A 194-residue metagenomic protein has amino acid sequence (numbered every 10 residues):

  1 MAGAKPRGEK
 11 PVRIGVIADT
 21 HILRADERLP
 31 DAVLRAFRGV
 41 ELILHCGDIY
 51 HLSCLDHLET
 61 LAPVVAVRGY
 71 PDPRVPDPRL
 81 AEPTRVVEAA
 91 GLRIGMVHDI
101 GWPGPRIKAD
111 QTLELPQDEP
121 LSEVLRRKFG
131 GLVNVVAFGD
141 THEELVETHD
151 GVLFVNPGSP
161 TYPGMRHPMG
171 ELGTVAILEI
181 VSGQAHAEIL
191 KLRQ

Functional and structural regions predicted by a protein language model:
M1-V64, R79-P83, G91, T174: N-terminal active-site segment of His-dependent metallophosphoesterases
A2-P11, I17, V86-A90, V155-Q194: Binuclear metal-dependent phosphoesterase catalytic core
V16-A18, L42-D48, V65-Y70, M96-V97 (+2 more regions): Active-site neighborhood of phospho(di)ester-bond hydrolases with catalytic His/Asp-centered motifs
T20-A36, G101-K128: Pre-active-site segment of Zn-dependent metallo-hydrolases
H21-A25, I49-C54, P71-P76, W102-R106 (+2 more regions): Active-site environment of divalent metal-dependent phosphoester hydrolases
L29, L55-E59, P78-L80, K108-A109 (+2 more regions): Short amphipathic alpha-helical segments
V65, L113-Q184: Conserved beta-sheet core of the metallophosphoesterase superfamily
V65-E119: Helix-adjacent hinge/juxtasegments
